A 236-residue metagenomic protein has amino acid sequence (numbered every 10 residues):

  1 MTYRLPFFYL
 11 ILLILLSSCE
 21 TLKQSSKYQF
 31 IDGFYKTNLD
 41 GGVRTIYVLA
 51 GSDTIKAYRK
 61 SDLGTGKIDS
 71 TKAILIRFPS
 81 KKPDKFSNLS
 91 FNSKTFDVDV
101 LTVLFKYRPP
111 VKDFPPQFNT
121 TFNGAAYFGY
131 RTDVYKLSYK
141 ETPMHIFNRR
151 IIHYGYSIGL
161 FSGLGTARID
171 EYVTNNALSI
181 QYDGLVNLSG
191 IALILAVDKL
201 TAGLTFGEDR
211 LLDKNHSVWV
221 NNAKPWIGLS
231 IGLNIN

Functional and structural regions predicted by a protein language model:
T2-L10, L15-L104: N-terminal leader/presequence regions that precede the main folded/catalytic core
K23, K27, I191, D198-N236: Predominantly the C-terminal beta-signal and adjacent terminal strand-loop region of outer-membrane beta-barrel
K85-T95, V134-Y156, L200: Short loop/turn motifs that connect adjacent beta-strands in outer-membrane beta-barrel proteins
K94, F118-G124, Y154, D183-S189 (+1 more regions): Residues that define the transmembrane beta-barrel architecture of outer-membrane proteins
F96-V100, G124, Y154-S162, A202-L204 (+1 more regions): Transmembrane beta-strands of outer-membrane beta-barrel proteins
T102-R108, T132-V134, S162-R168, V197-K199 (+2 more regions): Transmembrane beta-strands of outer-membrane beta-barrel pores
P110-P115, K140-E141, D170-A177, N215-W219: Outer-membrane beta-barrel translocator domains and adjoining extracellular loop/strand segments of Gram-negative
G155-N187, A192: Outer membrane beta-barrel transmembrane domains
